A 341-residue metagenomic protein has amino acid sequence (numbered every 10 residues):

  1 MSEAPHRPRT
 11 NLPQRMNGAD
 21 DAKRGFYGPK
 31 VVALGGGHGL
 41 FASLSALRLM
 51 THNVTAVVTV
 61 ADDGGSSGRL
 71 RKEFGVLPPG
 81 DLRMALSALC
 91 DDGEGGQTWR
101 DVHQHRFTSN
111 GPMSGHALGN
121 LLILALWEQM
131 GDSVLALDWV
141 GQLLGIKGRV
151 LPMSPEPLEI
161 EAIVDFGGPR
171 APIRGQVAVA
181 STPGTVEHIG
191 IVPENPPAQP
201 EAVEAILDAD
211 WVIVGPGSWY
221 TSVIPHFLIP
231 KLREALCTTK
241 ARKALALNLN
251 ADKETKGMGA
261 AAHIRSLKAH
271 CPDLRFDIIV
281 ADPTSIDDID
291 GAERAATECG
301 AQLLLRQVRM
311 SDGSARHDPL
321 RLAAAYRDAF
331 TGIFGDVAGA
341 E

Functional and structural regions predicted by a protein language model:
S2-E3, T59-G184, R327, T331-G335 (+1 more regions): Electropositive, gly/pro-rich neighborhoods at or near active sites that engage anionic ligands
S2-Y27, S45-M50, T55-L77, S181-P183 (+6 more regions): Conserved phosphate- and dinucleotide-binding cores of soluble alpha/beta proteins, encompassing both enzyme active
H6-P13, G257-E341: C-terminal functional extensions of proteins
K30-V31, W211, R242, I278: Structural motif
L34-G35, V58-T59, S154, G215 (+2 more regions): Short beta-strand segments
H38-G39: Hydrophobic/small residue at the entry helix of a nucleotide-binding pocket
N53, R149, Q302-L304: Conserved beta-strand segments of alpha/beta enzyme cores
L158-P216: Active-site gating loop/helix substructures
